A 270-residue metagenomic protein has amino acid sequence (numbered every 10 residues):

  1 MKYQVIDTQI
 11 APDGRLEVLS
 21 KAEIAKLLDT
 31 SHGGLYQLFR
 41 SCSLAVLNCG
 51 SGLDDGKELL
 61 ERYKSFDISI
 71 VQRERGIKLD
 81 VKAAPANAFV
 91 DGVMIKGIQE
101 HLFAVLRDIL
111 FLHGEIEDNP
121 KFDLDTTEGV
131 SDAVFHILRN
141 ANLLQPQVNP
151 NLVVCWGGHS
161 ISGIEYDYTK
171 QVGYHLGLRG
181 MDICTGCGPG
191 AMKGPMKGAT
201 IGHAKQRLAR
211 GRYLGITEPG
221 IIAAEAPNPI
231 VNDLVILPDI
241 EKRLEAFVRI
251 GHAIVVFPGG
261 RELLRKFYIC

Functional and structural regions predicted by a protein language model:
K2-R210: Glycine-rich beta-alpha loop segments
L28-H32, G190-F257: Acidic/glycine-enriched connector segments
N48, G251-Y268: Glycine-rich anion-binding loop/nest that anchors nucleotide
S51-G52, G158-S160, P219-I221, G259-E262: Short glycine-rich anion-binding loops that position phosphate/pyrophosphate groups of nucleotides and phosphorylated
E58, E165-D167, E225-N228, G259: Generic alpha-helix signal with a bias toward terminal, lower-confidence helices and secondary-structure junctions
G163-D167, L234-E241, R261-L264: Conserved phosphate-coordination/catalytic loops
G173, R243-L244, F267: Generic hydrophobic/aromatic pocket-lining and core-packing "Φ" positions
M196-K197, F267-I269: Short amphipathic alpha-helical segments
